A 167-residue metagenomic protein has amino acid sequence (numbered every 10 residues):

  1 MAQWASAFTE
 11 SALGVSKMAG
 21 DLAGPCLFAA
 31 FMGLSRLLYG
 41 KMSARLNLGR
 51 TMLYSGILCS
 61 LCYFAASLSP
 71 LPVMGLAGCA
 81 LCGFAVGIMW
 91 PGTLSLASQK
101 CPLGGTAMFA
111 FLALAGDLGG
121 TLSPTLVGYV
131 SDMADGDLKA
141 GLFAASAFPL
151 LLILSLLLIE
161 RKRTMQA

Functional and structural regions predicted by a protein language model:
M1-C26, A30-G33: Extracytoplasmic gate region of multi-pass secondary transporters
T9-E10, M42-S43, V127-G136: Interfacial helix-cap and linker-helix signal at transmembrane-aqueous boundaries of multi-pass secondary transporters
P25-A30, I57, A110-L118: Transmembrane alpha-helical cores of Major Facilitator Superfamily
A29-L37, G120-T121: Residue-level signature of mid-helix packing/kink "hotspots" within the transmembrane helices of 12-pass Major
R50-A65: Structural signature of the two symmetry-related core transmembrane helices
C62, V73-L81: Paired small-residue
G87-C101: Intracellular juxtamembrane helix-capping segments at the cytosolic ends of symmetry-related transmembrane helices
A140-L158: Symmetry-related core transmembrane helices of the 12-TM Major Facilitator Superfamily/SLC fold
